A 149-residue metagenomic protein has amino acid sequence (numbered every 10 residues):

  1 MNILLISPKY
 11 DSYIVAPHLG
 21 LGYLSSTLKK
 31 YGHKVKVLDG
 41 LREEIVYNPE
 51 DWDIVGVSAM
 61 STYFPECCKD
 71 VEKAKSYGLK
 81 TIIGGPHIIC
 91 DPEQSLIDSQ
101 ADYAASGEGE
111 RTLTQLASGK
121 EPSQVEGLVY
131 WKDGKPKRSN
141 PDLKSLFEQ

Functional and structural regions predicted by a protein language model:
N2-S12: Nucleotide-activated donor-dependent transferases that construct or modify glycoconjugates
Y10-L19, A59-F64: A short, glycine/small-residue-rich beta-strand->loop->alpha-helix junction that serves as a flexible
L24-L146: Glycine-rich beta-alpha loop elements in corrinoid/cobalamin-binding modules across cobalamin-dependent enzymes
Q149: Conserved adenine-nucleotide phosphate-binding loops and their immediately adjacent elements
